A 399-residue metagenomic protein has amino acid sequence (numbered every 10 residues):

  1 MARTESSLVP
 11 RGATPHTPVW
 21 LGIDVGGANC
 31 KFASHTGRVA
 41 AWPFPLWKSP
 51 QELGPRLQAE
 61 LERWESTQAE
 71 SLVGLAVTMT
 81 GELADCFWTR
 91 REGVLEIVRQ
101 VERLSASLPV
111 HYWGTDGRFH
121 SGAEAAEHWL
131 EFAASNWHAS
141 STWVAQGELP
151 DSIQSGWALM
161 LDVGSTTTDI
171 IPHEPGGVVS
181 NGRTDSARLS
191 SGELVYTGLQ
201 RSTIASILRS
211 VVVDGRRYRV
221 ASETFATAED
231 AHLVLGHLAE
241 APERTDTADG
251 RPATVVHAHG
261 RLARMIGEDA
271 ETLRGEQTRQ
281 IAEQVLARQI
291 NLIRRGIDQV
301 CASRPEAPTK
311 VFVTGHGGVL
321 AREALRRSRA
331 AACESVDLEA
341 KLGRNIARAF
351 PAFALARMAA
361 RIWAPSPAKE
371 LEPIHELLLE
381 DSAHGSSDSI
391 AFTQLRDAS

Functional and structural regions predicted by a protein language model:
M1-G27, A33, R38-M160, I171-S399: Nucleotide/phosphate-binding catalytic cleft detector across ATP-hydrolyzing and phosphate-transferring enzymes
A28, T166: Conserved Rossmann-like nucleotide-cofactor binding loop
V163: Catalytic metal- and UDP-sugar-binding loop of GT-A-like glycosyltransferases, i.e., residues flanking the conserved
